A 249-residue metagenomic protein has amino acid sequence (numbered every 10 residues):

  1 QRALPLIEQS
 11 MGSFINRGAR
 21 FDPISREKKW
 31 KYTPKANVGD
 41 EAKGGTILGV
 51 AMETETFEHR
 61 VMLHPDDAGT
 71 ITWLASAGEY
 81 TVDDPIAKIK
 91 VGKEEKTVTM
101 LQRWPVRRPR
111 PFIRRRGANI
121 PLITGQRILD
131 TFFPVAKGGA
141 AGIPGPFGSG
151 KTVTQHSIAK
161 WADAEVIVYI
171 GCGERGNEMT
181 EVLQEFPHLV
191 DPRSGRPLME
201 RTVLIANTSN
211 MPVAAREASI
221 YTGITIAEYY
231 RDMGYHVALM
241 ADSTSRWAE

Functional and structural regions predicted by a protein language model:
R2-P5, E53-T56, S76-E79: Short, conserved beta-turn/loop elements at beta-strand boundaries and strand-helix junctions
Q9-K31, D40-T46, V50-E55, V61-P65 (+4 more regions): P-loop NTPase nucleotide-binding/switch module
T33, N37-V38, A75-A77: Conserved bacterial/organellar gene-expression machines centered on ribosome-associated P-loop NTPases
Q126-E249: Switch/coupling sub-region of P-loop NTPases
